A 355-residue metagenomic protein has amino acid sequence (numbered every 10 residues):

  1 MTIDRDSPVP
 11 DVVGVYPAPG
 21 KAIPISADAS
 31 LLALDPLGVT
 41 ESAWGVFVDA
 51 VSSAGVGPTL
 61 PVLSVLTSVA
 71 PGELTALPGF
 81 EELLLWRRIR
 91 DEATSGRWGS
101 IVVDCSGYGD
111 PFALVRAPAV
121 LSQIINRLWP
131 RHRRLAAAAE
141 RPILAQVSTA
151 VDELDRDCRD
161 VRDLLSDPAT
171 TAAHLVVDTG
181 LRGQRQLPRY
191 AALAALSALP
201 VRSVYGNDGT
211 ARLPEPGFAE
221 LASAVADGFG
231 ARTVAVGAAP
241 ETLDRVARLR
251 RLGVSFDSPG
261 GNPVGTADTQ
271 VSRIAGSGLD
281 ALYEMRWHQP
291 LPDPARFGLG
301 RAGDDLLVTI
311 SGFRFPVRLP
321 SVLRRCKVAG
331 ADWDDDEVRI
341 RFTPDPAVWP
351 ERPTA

Functional and structural regions predicted by a protein language model:
M1-E41, S95, V102-S122: Walker A/P-loop NTP-binding active-site region of P-loop NTPases, recognizing the glycine-rich GxxxxGKT/S
S26, L31-T59, L63: Conserved P-loop NTPase-based nucleic-acid remodeling module centered on helicase motor cores
A50, A54-G57, A138-A139, P350 (+1 more regions): Basic, amphipathic N-terminal segments
G55-R182, Q186-R189: Phosphate/Mg2+-binding loops and adjacent switch elements in nucleotide/diphosphate-handling enzyme cores
R159-A295, G303-K327, T343-A355: C-terminal lobe/tail of nucleotide-utilizing enzymes
G300-A302, D334-D336: Structural motif
A331: Basic, Lys/Arg-rich alpha-helical nucleic-acid-recognition elements, primarily the DNA-binding modules of transcription
D335-D345: Long, intrinsically disordered, low-complexity Ser/Thr/Pro-rich regulatory/activation regions of nuclear proteins
